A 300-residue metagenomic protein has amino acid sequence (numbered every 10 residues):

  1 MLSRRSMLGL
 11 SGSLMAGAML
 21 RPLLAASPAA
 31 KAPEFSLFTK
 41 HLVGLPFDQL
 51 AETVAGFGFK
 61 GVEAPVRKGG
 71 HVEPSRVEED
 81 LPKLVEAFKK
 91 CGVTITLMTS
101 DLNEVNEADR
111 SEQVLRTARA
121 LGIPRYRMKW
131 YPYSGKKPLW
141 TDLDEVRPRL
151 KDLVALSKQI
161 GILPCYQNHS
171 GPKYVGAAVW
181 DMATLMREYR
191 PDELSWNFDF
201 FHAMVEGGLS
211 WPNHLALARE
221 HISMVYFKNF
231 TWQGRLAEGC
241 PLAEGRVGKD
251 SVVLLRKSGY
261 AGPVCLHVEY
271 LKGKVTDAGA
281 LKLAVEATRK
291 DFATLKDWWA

Functional and structural regions predicted by a protein language model:
L2-E34, L45-F57, G122, G176-F198 (+1 more regions): Histidine-acidic metal/acid-base catalytic patches
S11-L20, D48-A51, A87, C91-T94 (+3 more regions): Active-site acidic/histidine proton-transfer and metal-coordination neighborhood in alpha/beta enzyme cores
P33-L37, V62-A64, I95-S100, Y126-M128 (+4 more regions): Hydrophobic faces of well-ordered beta-strands that scaffold small-molecule active sites in alpha/beta enzyme cores
F38-L42, P65-R67, S100-N103, Y131-Y133 (+4 more regions): Active-site beta-loop-alpha junctions enriched in small/polar residues
H41, S75, E104-V105, L143-D144 (+1 more regions): Residue-level marker of alpha-helix boundaries and capping positions
F57-K68, V93: Short, conserved active-site loops that position catalytic residues or coordinate cofactors/metal ions across diverse
P65-K83: Glycine-rich, proline-tolerant flexible connector loops at the mouths of alpha/beta enzymes
H71-V72, V105, G135, Y174 (+2 more regions): Generic structural signal for helix capping and beta-alpha/helix-loop junctions
